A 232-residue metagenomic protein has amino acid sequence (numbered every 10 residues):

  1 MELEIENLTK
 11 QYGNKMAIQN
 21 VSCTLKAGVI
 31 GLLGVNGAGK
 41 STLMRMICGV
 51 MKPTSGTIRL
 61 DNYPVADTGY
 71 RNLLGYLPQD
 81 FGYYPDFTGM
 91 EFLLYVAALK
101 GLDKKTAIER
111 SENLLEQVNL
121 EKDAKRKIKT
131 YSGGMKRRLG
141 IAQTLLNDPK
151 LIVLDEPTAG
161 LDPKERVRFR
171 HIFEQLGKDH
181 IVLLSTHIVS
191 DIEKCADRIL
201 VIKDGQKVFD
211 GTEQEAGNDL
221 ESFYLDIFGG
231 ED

Functional and structural regions predicted by a protein language model:
C48: Helix-to-loop junction immediately C-terminal to a conserved catalytic motif
G56-Y70, G211: Conserved ABC transporter NBD signature motif
L94, A98, K105-D123: Conserved ABC ATPase "signature" region
K127-Y131: Conserved ABC ATPase signature
I152-E156: Catalytic Walker B motif of ABC-type/P-loop ATPase nucleotide-binding domains
